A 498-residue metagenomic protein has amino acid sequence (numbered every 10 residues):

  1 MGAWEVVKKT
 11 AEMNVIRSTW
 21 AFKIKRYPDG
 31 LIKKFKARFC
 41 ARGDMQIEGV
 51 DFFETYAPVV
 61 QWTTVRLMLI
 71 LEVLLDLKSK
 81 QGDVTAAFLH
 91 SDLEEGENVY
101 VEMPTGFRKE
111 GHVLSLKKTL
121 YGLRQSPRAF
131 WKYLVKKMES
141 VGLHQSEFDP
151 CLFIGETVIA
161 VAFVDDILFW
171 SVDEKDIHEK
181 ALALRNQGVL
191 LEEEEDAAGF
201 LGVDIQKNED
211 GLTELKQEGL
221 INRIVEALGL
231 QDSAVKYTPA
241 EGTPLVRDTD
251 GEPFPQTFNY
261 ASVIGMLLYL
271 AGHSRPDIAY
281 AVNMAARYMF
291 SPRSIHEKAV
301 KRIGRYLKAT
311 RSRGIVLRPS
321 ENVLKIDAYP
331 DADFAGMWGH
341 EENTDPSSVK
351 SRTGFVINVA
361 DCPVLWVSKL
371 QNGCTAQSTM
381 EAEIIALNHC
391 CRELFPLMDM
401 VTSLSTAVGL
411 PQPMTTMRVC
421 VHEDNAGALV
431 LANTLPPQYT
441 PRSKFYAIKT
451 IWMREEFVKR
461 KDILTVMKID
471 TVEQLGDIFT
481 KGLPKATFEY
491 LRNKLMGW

Functional and structural regions predicted by a protein language model:
M1-K136, S140-E147, A227-G229, Q256 (+1 more regions): Chromodomain-type histone methyl-lysine reader module
T10, F22-R26, I154-E156, K207 (+2 more regions): Short, low-complexity Ser/Thr-rich regulatory SLiMs
A11, K25-Y27, D44-Q46, T85-A87 (+15 more regions): Conserved beta-strand elements of beta-rich interaction domains across eukaryotes, especially beta-propellers
K25, F88-M103, Y121-Q125, G155-V189 (+4 more regions): Catalytic palm subdomain of template-directed nucleic-acid polymerases, centered on the conserved carboxylate motif
D29-L31, E48-V50, L89-D92, V99 (+11 more regions): Short helix/loop capping segments that flank catalytic or ligand/cofactor-binding pockets
Y56, V65, V158-I159, L212 (+2 more regions): Divalent metal-binding acidic/histidine catalytic loops
Q81-F88, S115-L123, E147-S171, D196-Q206 (+6 more regions): Catalytic palm active-site di-aspartate
V141-F148, L168-I221, V225-L228, G304 (+2 more regions): Polymerase palm active-site segment centered on the conserved acidic dipeptide of motif C
